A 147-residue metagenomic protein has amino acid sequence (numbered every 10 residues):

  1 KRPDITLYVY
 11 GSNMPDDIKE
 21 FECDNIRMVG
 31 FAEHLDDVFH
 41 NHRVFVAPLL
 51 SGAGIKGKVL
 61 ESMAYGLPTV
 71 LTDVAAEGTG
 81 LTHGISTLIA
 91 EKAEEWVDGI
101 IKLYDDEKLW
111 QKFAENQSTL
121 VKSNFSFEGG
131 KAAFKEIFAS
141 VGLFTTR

Functional and structural regions predicted by a protein language model:
R2-D37: Nucleotide-activated donor-binding/catalytic signature segment of Leloir-type glycosyltransferases, i.e., the conserved
D16-I18, L35-D36, A53-I55, A75-G80: Short glycine/proline-enriched, acidic/aromatic patches that form the donor-sugar handling elements
H40-G54, Y65-P68: Acidic donor-binding loop of glycosyltransferase active sites
I55, T72-D73, A90-E91: Conserved acidic donor-binding loop of glycosyltransferase catalytic domains
K58-S62, P68-T72: Short hydrophobic beta-strand element within catalytic cores of glycosyltransferases and related nucleotide-activated
H83-E94, K102-E107: Conserved acidic donor-binding segment of nucleotide-sugar-dependent glycosyltransferases
D105-S140: A charged, aromatic-enriched C-terminal amphipathic alpha-helix characteristic of glycosyltransferases across folds
